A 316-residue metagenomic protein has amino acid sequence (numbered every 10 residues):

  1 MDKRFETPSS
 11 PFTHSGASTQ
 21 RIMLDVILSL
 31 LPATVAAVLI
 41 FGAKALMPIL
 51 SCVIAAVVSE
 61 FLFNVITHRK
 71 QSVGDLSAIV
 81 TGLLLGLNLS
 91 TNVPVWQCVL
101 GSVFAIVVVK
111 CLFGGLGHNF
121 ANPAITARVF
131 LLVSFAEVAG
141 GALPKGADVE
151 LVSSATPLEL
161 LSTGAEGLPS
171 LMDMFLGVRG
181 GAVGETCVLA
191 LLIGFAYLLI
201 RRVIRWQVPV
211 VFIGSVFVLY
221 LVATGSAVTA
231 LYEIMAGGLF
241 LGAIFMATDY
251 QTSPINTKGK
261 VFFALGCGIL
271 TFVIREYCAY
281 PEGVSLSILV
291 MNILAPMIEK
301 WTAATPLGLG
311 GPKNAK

Functional and structural regions predicted by a protein language model:
M1-V57, G311-A315: N-terminal signal-anchor module of multipass membrane proteins
S10, V58-K70, I106-H118, N122 (+2 more regions): C-terminal ends of transmembrane helices
D25-A33, P48-E60, S77-G82, G86 (+16 more regions): Alpha-helical transmembrane segments in multi-pass membrane proteins
G42-A55, N92-G101, M174, V178-V188 (+1 more regions): Structural signature of hydrophobic alpha-helical transmembrane segments
S77-A78, L83-L151: Membrane-interface helix-loop-helix junctions at boundaries between adjacent transmembrane segments
T91-P94, E137-P144, A223-T229, I269-V284: Hydrophobic alpha-helical transmembrane segments in multi-pass integral membrane proteins
G117-L192: Long hydrophobic alpha-helical segments that form multi-pass transmembrane helix bundles in integral membrane proteins
F120, A124, L231-L239, K260-F262 (+1 more regions): Loop-to-transmembrane alpha-helix initiation sites
